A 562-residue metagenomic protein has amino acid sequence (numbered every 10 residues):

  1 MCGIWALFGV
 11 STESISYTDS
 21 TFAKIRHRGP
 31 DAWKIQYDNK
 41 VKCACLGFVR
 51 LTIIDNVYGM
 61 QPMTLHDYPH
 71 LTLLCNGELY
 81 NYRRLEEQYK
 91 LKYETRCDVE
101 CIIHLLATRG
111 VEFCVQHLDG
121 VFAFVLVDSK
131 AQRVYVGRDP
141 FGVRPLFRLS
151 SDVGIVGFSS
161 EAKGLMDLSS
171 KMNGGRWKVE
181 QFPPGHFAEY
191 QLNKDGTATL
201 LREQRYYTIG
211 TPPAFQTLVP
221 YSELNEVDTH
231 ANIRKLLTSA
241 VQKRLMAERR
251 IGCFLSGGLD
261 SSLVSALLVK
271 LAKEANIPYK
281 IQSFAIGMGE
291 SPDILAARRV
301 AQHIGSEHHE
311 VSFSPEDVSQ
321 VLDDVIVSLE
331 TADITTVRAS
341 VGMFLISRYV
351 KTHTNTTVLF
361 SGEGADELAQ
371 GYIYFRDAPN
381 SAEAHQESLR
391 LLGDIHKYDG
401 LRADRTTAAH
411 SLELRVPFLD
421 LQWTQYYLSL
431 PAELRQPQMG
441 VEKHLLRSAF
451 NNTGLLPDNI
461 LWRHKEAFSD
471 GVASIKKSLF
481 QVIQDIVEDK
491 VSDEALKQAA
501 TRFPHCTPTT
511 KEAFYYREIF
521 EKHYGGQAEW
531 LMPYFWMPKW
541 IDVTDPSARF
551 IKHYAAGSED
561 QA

Functional and structural regions predicted by a protein language model:
M1-A332, T357: Cysteine-centered catalytic environments shared across enzyme families
F8-E13, S129-G137, P145-L146, S150-V153 (+4 more regions): ATP-dependent adenylate-handling active sites, centered on carboxylate activation for C-N bond formation
W33-Y37, C97-C101, E442-A449, L461-S474: Polar, surface-exposed loop/tail segments that function as active-site lids or cofactor/substrate-recognition elements
Q204-Y206, L456-E466: Conserved S-adenosyl-L-methionine
D489-S492: Membrane-anchoring hydrophobic helices of lipid-metabolizing enzymes
